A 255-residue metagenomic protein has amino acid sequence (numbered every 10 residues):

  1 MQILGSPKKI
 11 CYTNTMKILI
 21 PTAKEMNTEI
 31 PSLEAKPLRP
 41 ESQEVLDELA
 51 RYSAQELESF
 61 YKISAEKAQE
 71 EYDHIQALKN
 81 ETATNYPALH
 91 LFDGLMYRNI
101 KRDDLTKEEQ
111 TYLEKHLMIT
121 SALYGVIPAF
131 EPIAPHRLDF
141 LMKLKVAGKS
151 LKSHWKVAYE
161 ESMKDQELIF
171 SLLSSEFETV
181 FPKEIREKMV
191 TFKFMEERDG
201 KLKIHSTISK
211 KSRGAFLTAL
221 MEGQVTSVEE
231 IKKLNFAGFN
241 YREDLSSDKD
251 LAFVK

Functional and structural regions predicted by a protein language model:
K17-P21, L168-S171: Short hydrophobic beta-strand segments
L19-D104: Active-site helix-to-loop segments that bind/position phosphate- or nucleotide-bearing substrates and donors across
K101-V254: Internal, well-folded beta-alpha domain core
